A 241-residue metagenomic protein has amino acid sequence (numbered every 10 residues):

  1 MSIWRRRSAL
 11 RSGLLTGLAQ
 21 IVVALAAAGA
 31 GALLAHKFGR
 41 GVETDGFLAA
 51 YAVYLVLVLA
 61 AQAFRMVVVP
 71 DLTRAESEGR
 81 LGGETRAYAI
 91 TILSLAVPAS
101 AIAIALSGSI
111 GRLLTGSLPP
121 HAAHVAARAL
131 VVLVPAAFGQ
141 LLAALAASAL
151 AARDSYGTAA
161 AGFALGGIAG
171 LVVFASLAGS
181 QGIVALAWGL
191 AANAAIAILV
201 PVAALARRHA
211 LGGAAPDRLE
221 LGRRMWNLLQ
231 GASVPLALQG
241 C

Functional and structural regions predicted by a protein language model:
M1-C241: Membrane-embedded alpha-helical bundles of multi-pass transporters/translocases, especially carrier/permease families
